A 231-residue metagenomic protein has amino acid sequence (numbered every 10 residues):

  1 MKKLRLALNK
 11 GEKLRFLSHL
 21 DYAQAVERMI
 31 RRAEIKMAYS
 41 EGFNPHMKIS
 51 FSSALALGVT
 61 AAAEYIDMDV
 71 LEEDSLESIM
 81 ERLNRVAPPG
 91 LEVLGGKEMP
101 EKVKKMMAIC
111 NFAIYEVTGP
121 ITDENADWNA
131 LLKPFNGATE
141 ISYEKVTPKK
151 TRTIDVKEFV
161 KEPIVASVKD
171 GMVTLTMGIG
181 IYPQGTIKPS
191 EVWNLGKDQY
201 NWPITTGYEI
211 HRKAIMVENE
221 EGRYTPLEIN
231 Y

Functional and structural regions predicted by a protein language model:
K2, A7-N9, K13, L17 (+2 more regions): Extended, well-folded interaction surfaces typified by the phenylalanyl-tRNA synthetase beta subunit core
L8, M68-D74, V117-D123, M177-I181: Short beta-strand-to-loop capping motifs
R15-L20, E73-S78, N125-N129, P183-I187: Ordered, soluble secondary-structure elements with a strong preference for glycine-centered loop motifs and nearby
A38-V70: Short, charge-patterned binding micro-sites
A62-E116: Ordered, amphipathic secondary-structure segments that act as subunit-interaction surfaces in large macromolecular
I79-A87, D127-G137, V192: Short amphipathic alpha-helices in soluble, non-transmembrane regions that often serve as interface/regulatory elements
K133, G137-Y231: Core RNA-modification/binding signature centered on pseudouridine synthases
